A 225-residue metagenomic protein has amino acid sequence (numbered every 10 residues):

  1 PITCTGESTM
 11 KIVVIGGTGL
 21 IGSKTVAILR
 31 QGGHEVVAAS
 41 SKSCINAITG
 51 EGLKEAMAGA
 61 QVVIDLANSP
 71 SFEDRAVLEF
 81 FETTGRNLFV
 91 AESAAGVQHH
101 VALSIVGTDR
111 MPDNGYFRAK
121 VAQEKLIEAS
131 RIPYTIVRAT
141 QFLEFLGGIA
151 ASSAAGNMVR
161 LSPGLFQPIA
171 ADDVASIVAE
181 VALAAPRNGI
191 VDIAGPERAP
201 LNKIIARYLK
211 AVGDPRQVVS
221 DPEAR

Functional and structural regions predicted by a protein language model:
M10-G32: N-terminal Rossmann NAD(P)H-binding glycine-rich loop of SDR-like oxidoreductase domains
I21, V63, V174-V178, I193 (+1 more regions): Non-catalytic, hydrophobic alpha-helical segments
Q31-A95, V106-P112: NAD(P)H-binding glycine-rich loop region in Rossmannoid oxidoreductase-like domains and their noncatalytic homologs
H99, S104, A122-F145, L161: Conserved beta-loop-beta element that borders a ligand/cofactor-binding pocket
Y134-T135, G148-I169, D192-A194: A conserved pocket-lining segment of Rossmann-fold NAD(P)-dependent short-chain dehydrogenase/reductase
R138-E144, R160-E180, G189: Substrate-positioning beta->alpha
E144-A155, V181-V191, E197, D214-R216: Glycine/proline-rich active-site loop of Rossmann-fold NAD(P)-dependent oxidoreductases
V191-R225: Terminal hydrophobic/aromatic helix or amphipathic segment near a protein terminus
